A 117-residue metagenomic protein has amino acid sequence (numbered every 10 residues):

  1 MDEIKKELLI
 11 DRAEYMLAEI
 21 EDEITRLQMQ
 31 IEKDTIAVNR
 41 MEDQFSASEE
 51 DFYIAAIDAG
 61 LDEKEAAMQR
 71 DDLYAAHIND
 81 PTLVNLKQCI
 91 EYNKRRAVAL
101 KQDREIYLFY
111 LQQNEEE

Functional and structural regions predicted by a protein language model:
M1, K6, I10, A47-E50 (+3 more regions): Short amphipathic alpha-helical segments that mediate assembly, nucleic-acid/protein binding, or membrane association
D2-D43, K87-Y92: Short, charge/polar-rich alpha-helical segments
D2-E3, F109-E117: Short acidic DE-rich linear segments
M16, D58-A59, L100-Q102: Compositionally biased non-globular segments, especially hydrophobic aliphatic-rich helices of signal peptides
E23-I31, A67-L111: Amphipathic alpha-helical coiled-coil segments
Q28-L73: Extended alpha-helical coiled-coil "stalk/arm" regions that act as elongated linkers or oligomerization scaffolds
